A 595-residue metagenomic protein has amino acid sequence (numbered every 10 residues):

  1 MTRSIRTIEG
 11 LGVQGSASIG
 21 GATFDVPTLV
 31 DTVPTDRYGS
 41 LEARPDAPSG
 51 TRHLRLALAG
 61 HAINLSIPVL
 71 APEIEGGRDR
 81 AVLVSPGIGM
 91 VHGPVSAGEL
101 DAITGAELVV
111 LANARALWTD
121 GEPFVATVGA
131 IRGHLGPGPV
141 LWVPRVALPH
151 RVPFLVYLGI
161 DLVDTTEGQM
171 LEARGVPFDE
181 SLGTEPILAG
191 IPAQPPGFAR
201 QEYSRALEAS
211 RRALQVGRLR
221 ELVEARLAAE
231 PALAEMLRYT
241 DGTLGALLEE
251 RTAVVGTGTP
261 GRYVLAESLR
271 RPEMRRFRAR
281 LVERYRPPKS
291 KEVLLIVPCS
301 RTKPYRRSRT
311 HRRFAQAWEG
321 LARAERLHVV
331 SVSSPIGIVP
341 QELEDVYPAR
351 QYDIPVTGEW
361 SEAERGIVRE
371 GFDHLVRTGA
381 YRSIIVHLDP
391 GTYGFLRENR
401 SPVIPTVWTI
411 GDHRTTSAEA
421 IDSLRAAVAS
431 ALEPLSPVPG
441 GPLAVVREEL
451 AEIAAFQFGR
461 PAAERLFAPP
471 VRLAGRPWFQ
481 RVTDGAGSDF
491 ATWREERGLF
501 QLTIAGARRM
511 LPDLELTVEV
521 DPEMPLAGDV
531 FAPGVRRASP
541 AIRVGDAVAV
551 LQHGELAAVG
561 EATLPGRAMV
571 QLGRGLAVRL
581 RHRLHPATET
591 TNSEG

Functional and structural regions predicted by a protein language model:
M1-M90, Y263-E283, Y305-Q351: Non-catalytic, usually N-terminal nucleic-acid engagement modules in DNA/RNA processing proteins
T2-I19, F24, T28-T32, I191-T310 (+3 more regions): C-terminal extensions of enzymes
G76-Q194: Glycine-rich phosphate/ribose-binding loops and adjacent secondary-structure elements that form binding surfaces
G245-G379, G411-P439: Positively charged, amphipathic N-terminal segments that serve as targeting/anchoring signals
P298-Y305, H387-G394, A444, E448 (+1 more regions): Gly/Ser/Thr-rich loops at beta-strand to alpha-helix junctions that form or flank small-molecule/cofactor-binding
R365-W408: Low-complexity intrinsically disordered segments
A429-P512: Anionic-ligand-binding alpha/beta catalytic cores of soluble enzymes and soluble regulatory domains that recognize
F490-G595: Beta-strand/loop-dominated core regions that host nucleotide or nucleotide-derived cofactor-binding catalytic loops
